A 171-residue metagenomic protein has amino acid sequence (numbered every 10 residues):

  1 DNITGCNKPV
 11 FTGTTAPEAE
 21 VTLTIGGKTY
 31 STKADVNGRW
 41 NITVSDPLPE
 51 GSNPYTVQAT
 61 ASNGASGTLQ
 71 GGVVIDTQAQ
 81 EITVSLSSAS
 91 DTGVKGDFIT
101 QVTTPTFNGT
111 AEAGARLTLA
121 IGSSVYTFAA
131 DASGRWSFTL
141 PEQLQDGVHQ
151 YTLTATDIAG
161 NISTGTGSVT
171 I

Functional and structural regions predicted by a protein language model:
D1-T4, Q80-T100: Short, solvent-exposed loop/edge segments of extracellular or virion-exposed proteins
N7-F11, T103-F107: Structural beta-strand segments of beta-rich domains
T14-E20, T110-R116: Short proline/glycine-enriched turn/loop motifs at strand-loop junctions of beta-rich domains
G38-I42, G134-F138: Short strand-edge motifs at loop-to-beta-strand transitions and within beta-strands of extracellular beta-rich domains
V44-S52, L140-V148: Surface-exposed, short loops/turns at beta-strand junctions within beta-sandwich domains
G67-S87, D91, D157, S163-I171: Flexible, low-complexity linkers/stalks enriched in Thr/Pro that connect modular domains
